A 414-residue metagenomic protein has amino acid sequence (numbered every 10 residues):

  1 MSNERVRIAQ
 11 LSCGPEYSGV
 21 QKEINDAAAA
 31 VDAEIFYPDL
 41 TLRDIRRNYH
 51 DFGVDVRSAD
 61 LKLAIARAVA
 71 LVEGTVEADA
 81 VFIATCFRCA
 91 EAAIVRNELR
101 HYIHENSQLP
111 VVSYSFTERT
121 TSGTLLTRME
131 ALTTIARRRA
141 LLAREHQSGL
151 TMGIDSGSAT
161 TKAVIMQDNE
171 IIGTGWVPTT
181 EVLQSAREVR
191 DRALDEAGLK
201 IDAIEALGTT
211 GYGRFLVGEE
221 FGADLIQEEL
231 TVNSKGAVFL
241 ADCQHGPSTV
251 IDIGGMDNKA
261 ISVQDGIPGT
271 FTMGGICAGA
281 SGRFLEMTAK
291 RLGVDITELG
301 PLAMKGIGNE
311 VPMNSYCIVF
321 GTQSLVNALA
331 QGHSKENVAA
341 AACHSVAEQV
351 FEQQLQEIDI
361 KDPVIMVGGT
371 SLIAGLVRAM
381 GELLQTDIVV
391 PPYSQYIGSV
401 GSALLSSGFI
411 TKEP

Functional and structural regions predicted by a protein language model:
M1-G157, V164-G175, T180, R187-R192 (+2 more regions): An N-terminal assembly and electron-transfer interface module characteristic of large anaerobic redox and radical
I35-D39, N106-T117, D224-T231, G381-V400: Conserved phosphate-binding/catalytic loops in two-lobed NTP-binding clefts
R57, L61-A64, V69, G321-Q356 (+1 more regions): Adenine-nucleotide phosphate-binding core of ATP-dependent small-molecule kinases
T120-I135, K235-V238, G282, E286 (+2 more regions): Glycine-rich phosphate-binding/hydrolytic loop that grips phosphoryl groups
A131-T134, R138-H146, R214-I251, K259-G266 (+2 more regions): Conserved phosphate-binding catalytic cores of ATP/NTP-utilizing and phosphoryl-transfer enzymes
E145-E170, P247-Q264, V311: Gly/Thr-rich phosphate-binding beta-strand-loop-beta motif of the actin/hexokinase/Hsp70
T179-V182, D265-K305, L404: Glycine-rich phosphate-binding loop plus the immediately following alpha-helix
G211-G213, D359-L383, S394-G398: Glycine-rich phosphate-binding loops at beta-strand->alpha-helix junctions
